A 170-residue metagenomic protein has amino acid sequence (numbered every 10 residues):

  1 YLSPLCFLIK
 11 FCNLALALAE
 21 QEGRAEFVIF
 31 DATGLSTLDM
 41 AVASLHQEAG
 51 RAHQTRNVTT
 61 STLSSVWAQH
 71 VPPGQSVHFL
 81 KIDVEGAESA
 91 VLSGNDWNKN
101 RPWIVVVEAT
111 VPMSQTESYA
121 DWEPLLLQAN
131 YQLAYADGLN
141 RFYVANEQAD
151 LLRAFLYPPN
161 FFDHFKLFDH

Functional and structural regions predicted by a protein language model:
Y1-H170: Phosphate/nucleotide-binding beta-alpha loop and adjacent structural elements of enzyme active sites
